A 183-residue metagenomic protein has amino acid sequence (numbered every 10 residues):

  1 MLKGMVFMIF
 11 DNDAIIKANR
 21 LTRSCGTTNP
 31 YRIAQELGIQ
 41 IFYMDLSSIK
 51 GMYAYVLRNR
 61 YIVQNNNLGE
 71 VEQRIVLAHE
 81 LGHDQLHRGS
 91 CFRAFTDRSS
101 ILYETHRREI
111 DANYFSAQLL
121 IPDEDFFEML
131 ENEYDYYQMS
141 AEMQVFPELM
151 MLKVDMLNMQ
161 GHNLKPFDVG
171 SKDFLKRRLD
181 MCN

Functional and structural regions predicted by a protein language model:
M1-N183: Active-site hotspot residues in diverse enzymes, especially metal/ion-binding acidic/histidine motifs
